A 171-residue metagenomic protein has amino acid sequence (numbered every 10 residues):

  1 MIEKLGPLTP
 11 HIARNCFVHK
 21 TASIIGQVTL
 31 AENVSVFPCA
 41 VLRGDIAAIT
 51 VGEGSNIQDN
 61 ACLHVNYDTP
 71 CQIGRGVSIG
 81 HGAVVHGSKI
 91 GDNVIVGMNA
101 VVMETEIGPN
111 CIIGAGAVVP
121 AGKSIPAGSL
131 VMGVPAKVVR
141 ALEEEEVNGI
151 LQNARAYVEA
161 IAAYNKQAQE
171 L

Functional and structural regions predicted by a protein language model:
M1-I12, D45, E53, D59-A61 (+2 more regions): Glycine-rich hexapeptide-repeat left-handed beta-helix
P7, H11-V65: A positional/architectural concept
